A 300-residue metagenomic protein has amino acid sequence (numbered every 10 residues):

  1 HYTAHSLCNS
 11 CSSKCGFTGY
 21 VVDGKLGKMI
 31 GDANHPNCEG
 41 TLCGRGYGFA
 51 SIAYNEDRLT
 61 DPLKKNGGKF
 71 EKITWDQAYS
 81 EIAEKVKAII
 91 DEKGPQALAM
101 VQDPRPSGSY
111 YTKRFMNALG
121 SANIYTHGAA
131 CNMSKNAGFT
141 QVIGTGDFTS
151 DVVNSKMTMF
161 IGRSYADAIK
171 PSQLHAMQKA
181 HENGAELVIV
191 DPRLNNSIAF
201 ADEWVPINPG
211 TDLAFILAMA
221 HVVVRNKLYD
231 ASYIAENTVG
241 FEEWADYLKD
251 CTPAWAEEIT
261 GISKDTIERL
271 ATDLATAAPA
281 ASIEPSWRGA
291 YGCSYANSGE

Functional and structural regions predicted by a protein language model:
H1-N226, S263: N-terminal export/assembly segments and adjacent metallocofactor-ligating motifs of anaerobic energy-metabolism
Y54-L59, V224-C251: Scaffold signal of the M16-like zinc-metallopeptidase fold and its non-catalytic homologs
K65, D151-N154, T158-I161, G240-T260: Conserved thiamine diphosphate
I82, I267-A271: Short hydrophobic alpha-helical segments that form membrane-spanning helices or hydrophobic packing faces of helical
E84, D250, D273-T276: Residues within well-ordered alpha-helical secondary structure of globular protein domains
K93-D103, H127-C131, A231-T238, E258-I259 (+2 more regions): Short coil/turn segments at secondary-structure boundaries
N195-F200, D246-T252, P279-W287: Short acidic (Asp/Glu) and glycine-rich catalytic loops that position anionic groups and cofactors
L270, L274-E300: A glycine-rich, hydrophobic/aromatic-adjacent loop/helix-cap motif
